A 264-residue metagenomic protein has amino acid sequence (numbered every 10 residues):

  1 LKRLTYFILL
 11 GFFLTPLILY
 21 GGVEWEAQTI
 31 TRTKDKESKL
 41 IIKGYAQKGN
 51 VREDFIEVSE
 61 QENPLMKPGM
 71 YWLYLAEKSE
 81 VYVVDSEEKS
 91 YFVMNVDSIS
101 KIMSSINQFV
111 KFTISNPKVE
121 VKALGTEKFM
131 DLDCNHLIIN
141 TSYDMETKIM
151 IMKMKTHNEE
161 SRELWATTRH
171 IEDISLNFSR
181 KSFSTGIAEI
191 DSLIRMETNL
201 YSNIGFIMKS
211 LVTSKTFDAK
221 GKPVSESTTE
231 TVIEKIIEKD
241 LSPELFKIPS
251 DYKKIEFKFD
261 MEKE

Functional and structural regions predicted by a protein language model:
L1-I8: Bacterial N-terminal signal peptides that target proteins for export
Y6, L19-G22: Generic hydrophobic/packing signal
I8-P16: Bacterial N-terminal signal peptides
G21-E264: Extended soluble regions of mature proteins
